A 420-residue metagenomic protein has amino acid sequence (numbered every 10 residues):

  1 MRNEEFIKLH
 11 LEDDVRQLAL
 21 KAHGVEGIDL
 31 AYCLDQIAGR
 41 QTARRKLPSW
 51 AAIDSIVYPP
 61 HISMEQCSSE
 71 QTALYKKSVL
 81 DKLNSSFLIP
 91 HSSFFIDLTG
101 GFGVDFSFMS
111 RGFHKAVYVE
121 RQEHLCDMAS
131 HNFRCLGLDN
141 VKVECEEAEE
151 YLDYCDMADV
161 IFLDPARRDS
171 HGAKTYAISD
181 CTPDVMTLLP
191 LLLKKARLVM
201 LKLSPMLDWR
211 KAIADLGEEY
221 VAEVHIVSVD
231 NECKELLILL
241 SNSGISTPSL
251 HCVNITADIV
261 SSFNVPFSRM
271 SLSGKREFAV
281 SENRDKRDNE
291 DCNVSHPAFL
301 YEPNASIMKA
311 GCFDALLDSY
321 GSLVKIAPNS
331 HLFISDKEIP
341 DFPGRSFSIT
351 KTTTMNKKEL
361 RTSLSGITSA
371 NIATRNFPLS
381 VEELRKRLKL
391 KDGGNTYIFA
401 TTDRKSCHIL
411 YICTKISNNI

Functional and structural regions predicted by a protein language model:
M1-I420: SAM-dependent transferase fold signal centered on methyltransferase-like domains, encompassing both Class I
